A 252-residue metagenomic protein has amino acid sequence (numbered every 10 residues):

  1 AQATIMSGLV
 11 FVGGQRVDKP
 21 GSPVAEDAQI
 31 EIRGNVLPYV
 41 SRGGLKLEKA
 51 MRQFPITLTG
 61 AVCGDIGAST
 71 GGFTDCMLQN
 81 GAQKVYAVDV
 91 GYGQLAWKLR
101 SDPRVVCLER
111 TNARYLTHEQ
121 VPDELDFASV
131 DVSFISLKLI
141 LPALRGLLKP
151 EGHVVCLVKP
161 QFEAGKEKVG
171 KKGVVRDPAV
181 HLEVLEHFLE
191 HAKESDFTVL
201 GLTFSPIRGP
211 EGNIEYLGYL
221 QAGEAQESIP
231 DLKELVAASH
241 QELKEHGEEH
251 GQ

Functional and structural regions predicted by a protein language model:
A1-A28, V62-C63: A basic, amphipathic helix-loop patch mediating RNA/tRNA/ribosome contacts
L58-S69, M77: Conserved class I S-adenosyl-L-methionine
S69-T74, G91: Residues at the N-terminus of the alpha-helix immediately C-terminal to the conserved SAM/SAH-binding loop
C76-K84: Conserved S-adenosyl-L-methionine
Q83-L139: S-adenosyl-L-methionine
K138-V155: A short glycine-rich, Lys/Arg-flanked "PGG" loop and its adjoining helix->strand segment in the class I
P160-D177: Short, glycine-/aromatic-enriched active-site segment of Class I SAM-dependent methyltransferases
I214, Y219-Q252: Flexible, glycine-/basic-rich loop-and-beta segments that form/coincide with the SAM-dependent methyltransferase
